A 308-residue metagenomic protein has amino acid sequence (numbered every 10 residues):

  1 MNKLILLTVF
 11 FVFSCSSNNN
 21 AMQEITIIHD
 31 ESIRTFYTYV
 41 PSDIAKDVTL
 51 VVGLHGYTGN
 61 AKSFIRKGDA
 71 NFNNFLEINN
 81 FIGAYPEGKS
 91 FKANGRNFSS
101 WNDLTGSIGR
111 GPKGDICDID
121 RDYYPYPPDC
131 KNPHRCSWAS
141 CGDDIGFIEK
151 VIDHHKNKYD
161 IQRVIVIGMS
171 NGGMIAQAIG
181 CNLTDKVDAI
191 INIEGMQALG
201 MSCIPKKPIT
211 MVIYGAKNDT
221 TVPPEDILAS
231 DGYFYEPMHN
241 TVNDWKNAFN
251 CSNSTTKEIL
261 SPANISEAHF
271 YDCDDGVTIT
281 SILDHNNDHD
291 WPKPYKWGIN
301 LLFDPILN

Functional and structural regions predicted by a protein language model:
L4-F13: Sec-dependent N-terminal signal peptides
C15-L50, T58, K62-F75, N79-I82 (+8 more regions): A domain-start/cap signature at the N-terminus of enzymes
H29-V40, D47-I165, A178, N182: Serine-hydrolase catalytic machinery in alpha/beta-hydrolase-like enzymes
D43-I44, Y57-G59, K89-K92, N218-T220 (+2 more regions): Acidic glycine-/aspartate-rich tracts in secreted/extracellular proteins
V52-G56, E194, G215-A216, H285: The conserved beta1-alpha1 loop
D143-F147, N171, I175-Q177, P205-K207: Folded extracytoplasmic luminal domains of secretory or organellar precursors
D185-D275: The feature captures the conserved acid-bearing segment of alpha/beta-hydrolase catalytic domains
D288-P294: Catalytic histidine-centered segment of alpha/beta-hydrolase-like enzymes
